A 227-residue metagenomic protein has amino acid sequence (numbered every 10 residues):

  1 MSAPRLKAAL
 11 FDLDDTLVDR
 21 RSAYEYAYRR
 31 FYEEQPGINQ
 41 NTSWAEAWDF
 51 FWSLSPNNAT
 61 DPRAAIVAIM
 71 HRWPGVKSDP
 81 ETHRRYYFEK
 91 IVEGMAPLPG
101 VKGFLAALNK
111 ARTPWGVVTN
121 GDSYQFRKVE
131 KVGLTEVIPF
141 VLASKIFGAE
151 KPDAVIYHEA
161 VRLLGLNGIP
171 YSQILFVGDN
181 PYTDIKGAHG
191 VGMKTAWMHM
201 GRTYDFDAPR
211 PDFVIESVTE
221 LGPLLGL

Functional and structural regions predicted by a protein language model:
M1-A9, S22, G37, K102 (+2 more regions): Asp-based, Mg2+/Mn2+-dependent phosphohydrolase catalytic module
S2-P99, G103: N-terminal helical cap/lid subdomain that shapes the substrate entry/recognition surface in HAD-like hydrolases
